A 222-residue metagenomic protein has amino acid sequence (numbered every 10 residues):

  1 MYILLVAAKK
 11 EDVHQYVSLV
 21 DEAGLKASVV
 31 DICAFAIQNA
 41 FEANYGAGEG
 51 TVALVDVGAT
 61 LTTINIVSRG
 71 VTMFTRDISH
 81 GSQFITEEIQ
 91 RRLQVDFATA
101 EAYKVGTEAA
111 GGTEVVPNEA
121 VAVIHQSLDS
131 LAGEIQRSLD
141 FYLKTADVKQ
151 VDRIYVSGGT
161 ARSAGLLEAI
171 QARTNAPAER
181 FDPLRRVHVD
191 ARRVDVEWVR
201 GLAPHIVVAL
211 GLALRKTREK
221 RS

Functional and structural regions predicted by a protein language model:
M1-S222: Hydrophobic/aromatic-enriched cytosolic interaction surfaces used to assemble or bind macromolecules
